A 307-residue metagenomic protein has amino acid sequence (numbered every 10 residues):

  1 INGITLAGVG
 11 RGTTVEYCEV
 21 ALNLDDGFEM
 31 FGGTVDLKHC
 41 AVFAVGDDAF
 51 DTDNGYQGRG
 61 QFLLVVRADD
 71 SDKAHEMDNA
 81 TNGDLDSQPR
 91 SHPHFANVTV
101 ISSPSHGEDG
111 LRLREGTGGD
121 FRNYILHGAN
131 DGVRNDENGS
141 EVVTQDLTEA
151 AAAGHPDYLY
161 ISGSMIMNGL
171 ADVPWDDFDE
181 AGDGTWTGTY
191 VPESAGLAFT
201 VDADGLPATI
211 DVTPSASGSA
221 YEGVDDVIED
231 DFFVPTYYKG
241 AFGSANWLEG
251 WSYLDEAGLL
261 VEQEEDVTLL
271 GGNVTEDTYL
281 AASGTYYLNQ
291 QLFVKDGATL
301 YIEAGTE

Functional and structural regions predicted by a protein language model:
I1-A304: Extracellular beta-rich repeat passengers
